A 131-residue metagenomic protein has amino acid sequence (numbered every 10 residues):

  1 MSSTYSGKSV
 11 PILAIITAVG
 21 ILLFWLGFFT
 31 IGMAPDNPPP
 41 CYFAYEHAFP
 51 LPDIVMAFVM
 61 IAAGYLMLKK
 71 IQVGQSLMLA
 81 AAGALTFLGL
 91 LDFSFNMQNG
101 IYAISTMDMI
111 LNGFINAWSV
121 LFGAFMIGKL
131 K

Functional and structural regions predicted by a protein language model:
M1-K131: Topology signature of small-to-medium multi-pass alpha-helical membrane proteins
